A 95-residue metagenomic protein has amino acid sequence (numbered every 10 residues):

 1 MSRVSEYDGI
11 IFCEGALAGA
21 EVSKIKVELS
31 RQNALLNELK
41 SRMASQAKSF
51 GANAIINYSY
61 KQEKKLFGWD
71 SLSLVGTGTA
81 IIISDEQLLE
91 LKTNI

Functional and structural regions predicted by a protein language model:
M1-K26: Compositionally biased P/S/T/G-rich terminal and signal peptide-adjacent segments that lie outside catalytic cores
F12, L29, T79-I81: Residues in well-ordered beta-strands of folded domains
G19-E63: Short, well-ordered alpha-helical segments
S30, S45-S49, L74-T77, T93-I95: Short, low-complexity, polar/charged sequence segments that are solvent-exposed and flexible
K65-W69: Acidic pyrophosphate-coordinating catalytic loop
D70-N94: C-terminal edge-of-domain segments
